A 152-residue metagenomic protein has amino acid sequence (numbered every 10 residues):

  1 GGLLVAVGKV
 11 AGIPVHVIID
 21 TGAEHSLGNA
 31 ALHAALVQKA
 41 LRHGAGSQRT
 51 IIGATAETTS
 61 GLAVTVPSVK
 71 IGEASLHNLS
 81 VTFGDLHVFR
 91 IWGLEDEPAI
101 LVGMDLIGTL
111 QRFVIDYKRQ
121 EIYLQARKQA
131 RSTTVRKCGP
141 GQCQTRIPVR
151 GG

Functional and structural regions predicted by a protein language model:
G1-G152: Pepsin/retropepsin-fold aspartyl endopeptidases
